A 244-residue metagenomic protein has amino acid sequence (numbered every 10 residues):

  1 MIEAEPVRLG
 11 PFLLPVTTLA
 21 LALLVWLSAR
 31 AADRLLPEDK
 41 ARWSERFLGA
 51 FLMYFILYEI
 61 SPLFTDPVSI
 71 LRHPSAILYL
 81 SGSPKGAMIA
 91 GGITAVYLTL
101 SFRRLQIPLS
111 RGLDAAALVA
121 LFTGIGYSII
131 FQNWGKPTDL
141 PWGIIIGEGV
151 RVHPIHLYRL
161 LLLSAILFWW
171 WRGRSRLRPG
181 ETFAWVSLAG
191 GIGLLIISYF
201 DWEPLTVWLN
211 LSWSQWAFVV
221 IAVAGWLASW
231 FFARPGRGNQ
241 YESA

Functional and structural regions predicted by a protein language model:
M1-A244: A feature for loop-to-transmembrane-helix boundaries and adjacent hydrophobic helices in multi-pass integral membrane
